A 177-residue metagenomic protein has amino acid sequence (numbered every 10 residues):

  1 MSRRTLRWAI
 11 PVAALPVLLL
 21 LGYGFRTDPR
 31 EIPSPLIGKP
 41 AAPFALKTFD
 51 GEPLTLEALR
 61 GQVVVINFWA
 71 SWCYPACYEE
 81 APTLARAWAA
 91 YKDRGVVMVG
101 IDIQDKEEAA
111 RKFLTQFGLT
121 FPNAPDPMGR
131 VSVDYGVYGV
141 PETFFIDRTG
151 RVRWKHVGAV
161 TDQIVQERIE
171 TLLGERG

Functional and structural regions predicted by a protein language model:
M1-P43, K47, G177: N-terminal targeting signals for export/organelle localization
F44-V64, W88: A short beta-strand-turn-helix
P53, P75, R151-V152: Hydrophobic "anchor" residues
Q62-V64, W69-C73, G139: Short pre-active-site segment immediately N-terminal to redox-active cysteine/selenocysteine motifs in thiol-based
F68-R86: Conserved redox-active cysteine motifs that mediate thiol-disulfide chemistry, especially di-cysteine Cys-X(1-2)-Cys
A81-I101, T115-Q116: Conserved helix-turn-beta segment immediately C-terminal to the redox Cys motif in thioredoxin-like folds
G95-E107, L119-G129: Thiol-based oxidoreductase modules, predominantly thioredoxin-like and allied folds used for disulfide exchange
K112-T120, P125-R176: Thiol/disulfide oxidoreductase modules built on the thioredoxin-like
